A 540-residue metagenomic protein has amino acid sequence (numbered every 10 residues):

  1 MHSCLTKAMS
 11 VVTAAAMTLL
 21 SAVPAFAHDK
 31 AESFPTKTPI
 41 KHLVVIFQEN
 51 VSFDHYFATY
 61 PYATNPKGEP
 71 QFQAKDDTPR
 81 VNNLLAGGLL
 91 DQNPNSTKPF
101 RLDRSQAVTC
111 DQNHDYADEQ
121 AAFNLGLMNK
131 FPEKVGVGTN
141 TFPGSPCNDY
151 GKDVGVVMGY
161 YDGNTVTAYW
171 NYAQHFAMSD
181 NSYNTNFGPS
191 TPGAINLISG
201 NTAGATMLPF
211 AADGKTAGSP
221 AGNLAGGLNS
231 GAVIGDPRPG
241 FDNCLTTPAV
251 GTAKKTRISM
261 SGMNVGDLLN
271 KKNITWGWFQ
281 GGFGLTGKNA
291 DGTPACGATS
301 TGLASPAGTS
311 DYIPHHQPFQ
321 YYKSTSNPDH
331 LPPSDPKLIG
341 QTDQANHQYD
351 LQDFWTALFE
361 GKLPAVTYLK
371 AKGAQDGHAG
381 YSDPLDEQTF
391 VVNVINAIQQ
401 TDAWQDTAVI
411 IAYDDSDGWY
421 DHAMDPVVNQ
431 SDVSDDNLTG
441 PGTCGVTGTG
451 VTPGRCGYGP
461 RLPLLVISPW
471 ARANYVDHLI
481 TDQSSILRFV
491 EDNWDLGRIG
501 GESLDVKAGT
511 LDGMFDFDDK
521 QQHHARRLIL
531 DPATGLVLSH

Functional and structural regions predicted by a protein language model:
M1-V12: Bacterial N-terminal signal peptides that target proteins for export
C4, T18-L19, D495: Acidic/proline-rich low-complexity IDRs
M17-F26: C-terminal segment of classical bacterial N-terminal signal peptides
F26-H540: N-terminal pro-sequences and low-complexity stem/linker regions of secreted or lumenal proteins
